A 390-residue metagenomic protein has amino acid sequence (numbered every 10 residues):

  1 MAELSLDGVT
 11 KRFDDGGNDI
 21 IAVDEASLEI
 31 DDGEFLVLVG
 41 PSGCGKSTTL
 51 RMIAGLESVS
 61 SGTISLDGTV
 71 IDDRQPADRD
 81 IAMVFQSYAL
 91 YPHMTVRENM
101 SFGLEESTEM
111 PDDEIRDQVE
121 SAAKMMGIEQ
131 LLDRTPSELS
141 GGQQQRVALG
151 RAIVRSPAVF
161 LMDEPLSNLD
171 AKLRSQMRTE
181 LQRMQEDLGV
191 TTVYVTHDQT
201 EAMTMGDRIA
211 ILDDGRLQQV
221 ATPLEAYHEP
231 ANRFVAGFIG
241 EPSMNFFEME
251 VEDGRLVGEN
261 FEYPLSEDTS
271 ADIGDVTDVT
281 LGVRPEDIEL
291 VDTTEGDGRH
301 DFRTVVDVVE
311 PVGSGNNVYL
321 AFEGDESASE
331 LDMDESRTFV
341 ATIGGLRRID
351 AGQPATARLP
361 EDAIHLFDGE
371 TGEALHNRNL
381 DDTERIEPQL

Functional and structural regions predicted by a protein language model:
S5, E29, S65, T356-R358: ABC ATPase nucleotide-binding domain
K11, E25-I30, I64: Conserved A-loop
V39-P41: The feature captures the beta-strand-to-loop junction immediately N-terminal to the Walker
A54: Helix-to-loop junction immediately C-terminal to a conserved catalytic motif
S61-V70: Conserved ABC transporter NBD signature motif
R79-G237: ABC ATPase nucleotide-binding domains
R255-L390: Non-catalytic connector elements of ABC transporters
